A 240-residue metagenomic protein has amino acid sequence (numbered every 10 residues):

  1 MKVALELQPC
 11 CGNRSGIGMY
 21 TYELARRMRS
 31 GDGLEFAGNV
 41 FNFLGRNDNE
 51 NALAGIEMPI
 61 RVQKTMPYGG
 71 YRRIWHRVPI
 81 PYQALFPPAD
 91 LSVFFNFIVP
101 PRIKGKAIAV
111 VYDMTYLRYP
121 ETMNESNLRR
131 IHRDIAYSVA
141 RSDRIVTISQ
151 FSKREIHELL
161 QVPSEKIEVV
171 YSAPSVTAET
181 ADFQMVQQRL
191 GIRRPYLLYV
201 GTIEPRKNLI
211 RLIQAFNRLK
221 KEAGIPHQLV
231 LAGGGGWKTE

Functional and structural regions predicted by a protein language model:
M1-E240: Carbohydrate transferase catalytic cores enriched for Leloir-type hexosyltransferases
